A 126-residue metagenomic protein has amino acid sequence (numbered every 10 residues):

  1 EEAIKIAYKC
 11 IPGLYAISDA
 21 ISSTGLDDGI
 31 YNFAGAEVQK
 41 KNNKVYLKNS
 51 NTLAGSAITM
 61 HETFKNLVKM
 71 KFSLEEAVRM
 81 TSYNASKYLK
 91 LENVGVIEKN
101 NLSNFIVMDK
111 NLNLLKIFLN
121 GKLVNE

Functional and structural regions predicted by a protein language model:
E2-A7: A short acidic, amphipathic alpha-helical/loop segment
Y8-M108: His/Asp/Glu-enriched, well-ordered alpha-helical/loop segment that forms or immediately abuts the divalent-metal
L112-F118: Short, Lys/Arg- and Gly-enriched loop/turn segments at beta-strand edges
N125-E126: Mg2+-dependent phosphoryl-transfer enzymes with acidic/Ser/Thr/Gly-rich catalytic loops
